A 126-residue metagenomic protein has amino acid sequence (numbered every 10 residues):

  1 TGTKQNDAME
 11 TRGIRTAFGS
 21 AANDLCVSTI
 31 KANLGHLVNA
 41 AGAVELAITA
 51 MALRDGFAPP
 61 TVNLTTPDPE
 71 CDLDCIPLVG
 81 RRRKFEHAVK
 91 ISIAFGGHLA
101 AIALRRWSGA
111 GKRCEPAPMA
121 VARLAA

Functional and structural regions predicted by a protein language model:
T1-A126: Conserved "HGTGT" condensation-loop signature of ketosynthase/thiolase-family condensing enzymes that catalyze
